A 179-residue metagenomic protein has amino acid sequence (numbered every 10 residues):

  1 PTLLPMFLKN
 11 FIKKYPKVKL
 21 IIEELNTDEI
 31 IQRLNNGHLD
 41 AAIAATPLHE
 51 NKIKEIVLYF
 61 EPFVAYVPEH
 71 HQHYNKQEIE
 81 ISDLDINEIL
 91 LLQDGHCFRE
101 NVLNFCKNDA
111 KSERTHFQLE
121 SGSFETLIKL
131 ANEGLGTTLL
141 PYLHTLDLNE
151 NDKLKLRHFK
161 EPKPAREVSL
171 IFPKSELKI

Functional and structural regions predicted by a protein language model:
P1-Y15, K19-E24, D28-Q32, E100-N101 (+2 more regions): N-terminal winged-helix
L3, K155-I179: A late-sequence structural motif
M6-N10, I21, T27-F63, V67 (+2 more regions): Short beta-strand-centered segments that line the small-molecule binding cleft or hinge of alpha/beta clamshell
V18-N26, A45-T46, E113-S123: Short beta-strand-to-loop elements that line the ligand-binding cleft of bilobed periplasmic-binding protein-like
D28, T46-I53, E100, N104 (+1 more regions): A ligand-binding cleft/hinge motif common to bilobed small-molecule-binding domains
T46-P47, E69, G95, P141-H144 (+2 more regions): Short secondary-structure boundary segments
K52-I89, K174: Flexible hinge/capping segments at coil-to-helix
E88-A110, I179: Secondary-structure junction motif
